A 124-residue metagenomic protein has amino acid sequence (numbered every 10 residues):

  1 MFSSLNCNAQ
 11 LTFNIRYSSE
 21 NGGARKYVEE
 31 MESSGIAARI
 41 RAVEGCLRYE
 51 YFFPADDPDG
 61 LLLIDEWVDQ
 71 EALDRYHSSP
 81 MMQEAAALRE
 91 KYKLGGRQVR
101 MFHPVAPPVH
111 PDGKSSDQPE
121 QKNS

Functional and structural regions predicted by a protein language model:
M1-S3, A9, K26-E29, A38: Hydrophobic transmembrane signal anchors and adjacent membrane-proximal interface regions, especially in viral
F2-N8, E50-D59, A85-S124: Glycine-rich beta-strand-turn "strand-cap" elements at beta-sheet edges
S3, G22, E44-G45, G60: A subset of signal/propeptide-processing and intrinsically disordered low-complexity segments in secreted/extracellular
Q10-S18, R48-S79, S116: Short, well-ordered beta-strand segments in beta-rich or mixed alpha/beta enzyme and ligand-binding folds
S18-M31: Short, surface-exposed ligand-recognition loops at beta-strand->loop->(often short) alpha-helix junctions that present
G23-R25, E71-L73, P107: Residue-level signal for secondary-structure boundary sites
S33-R48, E66-M101: An amphipathic, aromatic/His-enriched active-site/gating alpha helix that lines ligand/cofactor pockets
